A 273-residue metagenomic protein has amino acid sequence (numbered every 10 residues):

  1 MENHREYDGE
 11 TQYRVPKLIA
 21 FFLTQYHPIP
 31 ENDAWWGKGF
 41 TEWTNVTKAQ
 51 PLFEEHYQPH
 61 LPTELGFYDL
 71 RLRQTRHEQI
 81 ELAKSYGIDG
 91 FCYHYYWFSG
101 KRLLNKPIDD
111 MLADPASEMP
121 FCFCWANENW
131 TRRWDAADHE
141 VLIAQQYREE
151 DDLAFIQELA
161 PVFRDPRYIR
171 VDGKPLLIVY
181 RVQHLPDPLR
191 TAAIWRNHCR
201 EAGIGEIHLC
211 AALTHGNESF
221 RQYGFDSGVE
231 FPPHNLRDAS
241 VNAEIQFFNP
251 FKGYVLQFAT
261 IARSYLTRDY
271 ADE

Functional and structural regions predicted by a protein language model:
E2-E273: Glycan-processing catalytic domains of CAZymes
